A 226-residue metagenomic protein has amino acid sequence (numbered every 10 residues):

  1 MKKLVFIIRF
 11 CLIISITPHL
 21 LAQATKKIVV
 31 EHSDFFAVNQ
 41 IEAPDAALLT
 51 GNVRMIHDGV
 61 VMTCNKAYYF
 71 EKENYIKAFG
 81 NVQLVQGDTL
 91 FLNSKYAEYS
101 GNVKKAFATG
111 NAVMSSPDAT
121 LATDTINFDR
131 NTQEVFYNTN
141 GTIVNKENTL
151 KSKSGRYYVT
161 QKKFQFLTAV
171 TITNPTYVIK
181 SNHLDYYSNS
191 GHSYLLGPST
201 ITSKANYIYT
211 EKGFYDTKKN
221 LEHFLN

Functional and structural regions predicted by a protein language model:
M1-T25: Bacterial Sec-dependent N-terminal signal peptides
L21-N226: N-terminal amphipathic/hydrophobic interface segments
